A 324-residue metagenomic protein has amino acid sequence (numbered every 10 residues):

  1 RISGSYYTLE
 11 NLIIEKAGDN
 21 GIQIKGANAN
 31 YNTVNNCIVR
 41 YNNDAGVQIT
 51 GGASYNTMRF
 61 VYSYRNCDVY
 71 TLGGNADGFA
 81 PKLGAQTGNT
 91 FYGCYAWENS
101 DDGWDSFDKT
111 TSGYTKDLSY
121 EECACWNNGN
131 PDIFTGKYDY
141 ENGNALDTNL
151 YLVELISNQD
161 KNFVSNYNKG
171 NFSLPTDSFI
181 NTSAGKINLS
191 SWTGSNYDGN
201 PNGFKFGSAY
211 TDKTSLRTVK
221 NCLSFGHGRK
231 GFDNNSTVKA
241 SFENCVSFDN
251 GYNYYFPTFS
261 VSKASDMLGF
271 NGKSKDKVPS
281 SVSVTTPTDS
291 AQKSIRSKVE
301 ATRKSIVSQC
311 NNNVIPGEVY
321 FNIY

Functional and structural regions predicted by a protein language model:
R1, K16-A29, Y41-T50, Y70-Q86 (+4 more regions): Extracellular beta-strand/beta-solenoid scaffold signature
G4, L9, I13-E15, D19 (+17 more regions): Beta-rich extracellular carbohydrate-active architectures
S5-Y6, A27-Y31, G52-Y55, T87 (+6 more regions): Short "repeat-start/strand-capping" segments in structured domains, especially the N-termini of parallel beta-helix
A53, G129-F134: Short, solvent-exposed beta-strand-terminating loops
A53-S54, R59, T148: Noncatalytic linker/hinge segments flanking ATPase motor cores
D139-Y197, K239-Y324: Acidic, glycine- and Ser/Thr-rich low-complexity intrinsically disordered tracts in extracellular/secreted proteins
